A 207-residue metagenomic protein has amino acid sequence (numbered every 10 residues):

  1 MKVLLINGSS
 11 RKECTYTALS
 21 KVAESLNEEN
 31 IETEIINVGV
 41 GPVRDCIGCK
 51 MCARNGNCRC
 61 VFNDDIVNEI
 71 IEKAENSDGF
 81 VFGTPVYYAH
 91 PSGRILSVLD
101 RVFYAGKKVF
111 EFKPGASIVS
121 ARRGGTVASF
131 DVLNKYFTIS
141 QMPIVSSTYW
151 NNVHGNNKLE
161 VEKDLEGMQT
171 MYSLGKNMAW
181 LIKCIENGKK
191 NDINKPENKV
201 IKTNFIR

Functional and structural regions predicted by a protein language model:
M1-A105, V161-R207: N-terminal beta1-alpha1-beta2 submodule of the flavodoxin-like/Rossmannoid cofactor-binding fold
P42-D45, G124-T126, N157: A short beta-to-alpha transition loop/helix N-cap that caps and shapes the active-site region
G93-R94, Y104-V153, L165-T170: Short, glycine-/small-residue-rich phosphate/pyrophosphate-handling segment
V153-V161: A short acidic, helix-capping loop that chelates divalent metal ions and anchors anionic groups
